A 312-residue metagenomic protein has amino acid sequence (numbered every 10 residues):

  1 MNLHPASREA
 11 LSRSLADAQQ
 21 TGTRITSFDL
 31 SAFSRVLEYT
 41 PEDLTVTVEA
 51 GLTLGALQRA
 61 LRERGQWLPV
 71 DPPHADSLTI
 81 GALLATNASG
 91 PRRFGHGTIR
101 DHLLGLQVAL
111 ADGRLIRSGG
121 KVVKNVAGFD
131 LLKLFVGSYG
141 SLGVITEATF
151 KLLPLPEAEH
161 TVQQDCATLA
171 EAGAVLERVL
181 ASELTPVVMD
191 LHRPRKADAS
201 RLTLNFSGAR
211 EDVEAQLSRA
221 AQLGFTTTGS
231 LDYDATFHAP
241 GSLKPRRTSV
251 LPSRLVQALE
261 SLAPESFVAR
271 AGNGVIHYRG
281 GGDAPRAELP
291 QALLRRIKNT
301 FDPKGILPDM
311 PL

Functional and structural regions predicted by a protein language model:
M1-H4, V46-V48, H160-D165, A199-D212 (+3 more regions): Short cationic amphipathic helices and targeting signals
M1-T21, L30-D76, A88-K121, P156-Q164 (+1 more regions): N-terminal glycine-rich flavin-associated loop
R13, G55-L57, A170-A174, R210-S218 (+2 more regions): Short, conserved charged micro-motifs
S31, H74-A75, A197, L223-L312: Conserved glycine-rich FAD pyrophosphate-binding loop
P69, T185-D190, P264-A269: A short linear hydrophobic-aromatic micro-motif
A85, L104-G241: C-terminal substrate-binding/cap subdomain adjacent to the FAD-binding core in PCMH-type and related FAD-linked
